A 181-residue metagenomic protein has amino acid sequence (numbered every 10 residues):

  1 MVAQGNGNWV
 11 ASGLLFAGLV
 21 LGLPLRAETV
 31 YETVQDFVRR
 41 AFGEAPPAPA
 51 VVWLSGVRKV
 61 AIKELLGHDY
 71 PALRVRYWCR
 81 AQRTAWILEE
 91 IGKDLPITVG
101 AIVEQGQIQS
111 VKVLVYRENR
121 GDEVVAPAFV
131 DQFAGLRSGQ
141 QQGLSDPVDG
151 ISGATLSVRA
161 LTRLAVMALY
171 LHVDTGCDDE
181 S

Functional and structural regions predicted by a protein language model:
M1-V2, Q141: Generic secretory/membrane-interface signal
V2-G13: Bacterial N-terminal signal peptides that target proteins for export
Q4, P24-L25: Generic amphipathic alpha-helical segments used as scaffolds and interaction surfaces in large, multi-domain proteins
A11-G22: Bacterial N-terminal signal peptides
R26-I151, T155-R159, R163-S181: Flexible, solvent-exposed loop/hinge segments and secondary-structure transition points
